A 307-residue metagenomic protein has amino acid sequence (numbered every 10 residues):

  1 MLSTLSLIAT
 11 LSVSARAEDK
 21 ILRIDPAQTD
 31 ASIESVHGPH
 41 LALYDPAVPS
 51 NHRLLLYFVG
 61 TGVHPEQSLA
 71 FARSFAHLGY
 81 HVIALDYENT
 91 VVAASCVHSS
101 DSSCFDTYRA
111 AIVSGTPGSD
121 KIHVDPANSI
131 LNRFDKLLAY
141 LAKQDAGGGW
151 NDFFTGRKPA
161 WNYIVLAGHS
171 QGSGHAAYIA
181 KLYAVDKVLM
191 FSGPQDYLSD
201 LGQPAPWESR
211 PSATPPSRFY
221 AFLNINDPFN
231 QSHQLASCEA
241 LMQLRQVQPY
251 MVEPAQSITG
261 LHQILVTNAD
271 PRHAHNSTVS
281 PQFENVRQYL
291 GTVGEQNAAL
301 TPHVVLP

Functional and structural regions predicted by a protein language model:
L2-T10: Bacterial N-terminal signal peptides
V13-A17: Sec/Tat signal peptide C-region and signal peptidase I cleavage site
E18-S50: N-terminal cap/lid segment of alpha/beta-hydrolase-fold proteins
A42-P46, D186-T278: The feature captures the conserved acid-bearing segment of alpha/beta-hydrolase catalytic domains
N51-G60: Short beta-strand element of the alpha/beta-hydrolase
G60-R157: Serine-hydrolase catalytic machinery in alpha/beta-hydrolase-like enzymes
A167-G172, A176: Gly/Ala-rich beta-loop-alpha elbow adjacent to hydrolase catalytic centers
R272-P307: Catalytic active-site module of serine/aspartate enzymes centered on a nucleophile-bearing elbow/loop
